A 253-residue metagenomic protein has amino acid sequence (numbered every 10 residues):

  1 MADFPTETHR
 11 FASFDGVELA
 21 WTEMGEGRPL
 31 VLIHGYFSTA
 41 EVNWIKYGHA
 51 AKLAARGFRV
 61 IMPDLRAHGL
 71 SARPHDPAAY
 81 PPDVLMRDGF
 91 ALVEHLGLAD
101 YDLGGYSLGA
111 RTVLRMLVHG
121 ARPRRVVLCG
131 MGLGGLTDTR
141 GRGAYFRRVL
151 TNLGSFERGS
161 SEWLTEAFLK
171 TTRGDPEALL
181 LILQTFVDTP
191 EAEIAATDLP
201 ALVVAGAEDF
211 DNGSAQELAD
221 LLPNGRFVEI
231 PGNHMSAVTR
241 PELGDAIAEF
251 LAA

Functional and structural regions predicted by a protein language model:
V17-A72: Conserved HGGG/HGGXW glycine-rich cap/lid loop of the alpha/beta-hydrolase fold
A51-A55, M62-Y101: Active-site loop/oxyanion-hole signature of alpha/beta-hydrolase fold enzymes
L103-G105, C129: Short beta-strand immediately N-terminal to the catalytic nucleophile in serine-hydrolase-like folds
R111-G154: Flexible "cap/lid" loop of the alpha/beta hydrolase fold
E166-T189: Hydrophobic, aromatic-rich cap/lid helix
T197, V203-A205: Short beta-strand/loop motif that positions the catalytic acidic residue of the alpha/beta-hydrolase fold
A205-N233: Conserved loop-alpha-helix segment in the C-terminal half of the alpha/beta-hydrolase fold that carries the catalytic
V228-A253: Catalytic active-site module of serine/aspartate enzymes centered on a nucleophile-bearing elbow/loop
